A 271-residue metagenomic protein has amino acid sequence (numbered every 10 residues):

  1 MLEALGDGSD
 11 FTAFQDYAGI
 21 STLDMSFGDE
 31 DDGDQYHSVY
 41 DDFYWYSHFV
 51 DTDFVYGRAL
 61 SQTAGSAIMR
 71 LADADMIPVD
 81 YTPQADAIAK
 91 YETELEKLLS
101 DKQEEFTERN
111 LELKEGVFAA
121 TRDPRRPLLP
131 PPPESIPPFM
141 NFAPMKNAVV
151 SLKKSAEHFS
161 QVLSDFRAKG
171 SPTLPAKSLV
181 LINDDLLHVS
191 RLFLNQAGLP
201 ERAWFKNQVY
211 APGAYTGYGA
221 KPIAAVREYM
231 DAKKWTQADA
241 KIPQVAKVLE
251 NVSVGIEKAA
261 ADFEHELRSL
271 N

Functional and structural regions predicted by a protein language model:
M1-N271: Secretory-pathway/membrane protein signature
